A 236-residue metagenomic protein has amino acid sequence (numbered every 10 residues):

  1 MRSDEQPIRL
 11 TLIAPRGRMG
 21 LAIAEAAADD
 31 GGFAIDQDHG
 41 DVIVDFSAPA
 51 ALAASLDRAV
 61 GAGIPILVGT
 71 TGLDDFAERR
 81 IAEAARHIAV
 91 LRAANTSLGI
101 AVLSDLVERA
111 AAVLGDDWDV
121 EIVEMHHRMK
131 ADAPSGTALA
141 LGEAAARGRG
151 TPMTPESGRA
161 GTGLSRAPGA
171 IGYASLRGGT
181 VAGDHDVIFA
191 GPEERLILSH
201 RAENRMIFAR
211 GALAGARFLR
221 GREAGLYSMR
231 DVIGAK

Functional and structural regions predicted by a protein language model:
M1-E5, A34-I35: A short, basic/flexible loop-to-alpha-helix module at the beginning of a structural domain
R9-G40, A50-A53, D117-K236: C-terminal substrate-binding/catalytic lobe of Rossmann-fold NAD(P)-dependent oxidoreductases
D30, A62, R86-I88: Helix C-cap/helix->beta junction micro-motif
I43-V44: N-terminal Rossmann-like NAD(P) cofactor-binding module of classical short-chain dehydrogenase/reductase
A50-D57, G69-R92, A101-A110: Rossmann-fold NAD(P)-binding glycine/threonine-rich loop
P65-L67: A short hydrophobic/small-residue beta-strand
T71-L73, N95-T96, M125-R128: Short, ordered loop/turn segments at secondary-structure junctions
